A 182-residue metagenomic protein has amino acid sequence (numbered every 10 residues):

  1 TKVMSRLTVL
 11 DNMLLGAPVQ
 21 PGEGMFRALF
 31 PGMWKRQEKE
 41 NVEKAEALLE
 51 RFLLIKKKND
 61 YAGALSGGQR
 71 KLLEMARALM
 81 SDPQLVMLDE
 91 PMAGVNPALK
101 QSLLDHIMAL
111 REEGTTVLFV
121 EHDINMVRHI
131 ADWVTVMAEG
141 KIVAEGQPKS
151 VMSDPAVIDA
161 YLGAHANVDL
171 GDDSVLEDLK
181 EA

Functional and structural regions predicted by a protein language model:
M25-K57, Q84-M87, M108: Conserved ABC ATPase "signature" region
Y61-L65: Conserved ABC ATPase signature
K100-E113: Helical segment within the ABC ATPase nucleotide-binding domain
E121-H122: H-loop/switch region of ABC-family ATPase nucleotide-binding domains
V127-H129: A short, surface-exposed alpha-helical micro-motif characterized by mixed small hydrophobic and charged/polar residues
E145-G146: ABC ATPase "signature
